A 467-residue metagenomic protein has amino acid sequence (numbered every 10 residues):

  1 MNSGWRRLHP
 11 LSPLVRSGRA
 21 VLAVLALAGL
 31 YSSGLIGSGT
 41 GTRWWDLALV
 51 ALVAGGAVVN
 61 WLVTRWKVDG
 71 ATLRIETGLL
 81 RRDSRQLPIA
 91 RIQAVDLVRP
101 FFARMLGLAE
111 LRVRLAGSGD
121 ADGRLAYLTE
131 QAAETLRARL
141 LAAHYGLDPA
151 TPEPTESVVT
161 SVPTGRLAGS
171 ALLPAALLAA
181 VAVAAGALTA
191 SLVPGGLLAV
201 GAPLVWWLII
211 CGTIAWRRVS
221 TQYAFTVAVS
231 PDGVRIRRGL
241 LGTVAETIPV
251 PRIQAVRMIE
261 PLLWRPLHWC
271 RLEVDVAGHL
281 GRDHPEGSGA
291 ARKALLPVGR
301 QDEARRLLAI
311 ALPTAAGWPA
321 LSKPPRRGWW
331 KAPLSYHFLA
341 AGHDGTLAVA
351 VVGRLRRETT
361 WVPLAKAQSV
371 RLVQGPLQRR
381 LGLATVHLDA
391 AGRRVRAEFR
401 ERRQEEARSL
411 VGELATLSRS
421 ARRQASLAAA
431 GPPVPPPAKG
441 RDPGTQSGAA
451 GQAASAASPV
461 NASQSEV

Functional and structural regions predicted by a protein language model:
M1-V467: N-terminal basic, Ser/Thr-rich segments that initiate or prime the first beta/alpha elements at protein or domain
